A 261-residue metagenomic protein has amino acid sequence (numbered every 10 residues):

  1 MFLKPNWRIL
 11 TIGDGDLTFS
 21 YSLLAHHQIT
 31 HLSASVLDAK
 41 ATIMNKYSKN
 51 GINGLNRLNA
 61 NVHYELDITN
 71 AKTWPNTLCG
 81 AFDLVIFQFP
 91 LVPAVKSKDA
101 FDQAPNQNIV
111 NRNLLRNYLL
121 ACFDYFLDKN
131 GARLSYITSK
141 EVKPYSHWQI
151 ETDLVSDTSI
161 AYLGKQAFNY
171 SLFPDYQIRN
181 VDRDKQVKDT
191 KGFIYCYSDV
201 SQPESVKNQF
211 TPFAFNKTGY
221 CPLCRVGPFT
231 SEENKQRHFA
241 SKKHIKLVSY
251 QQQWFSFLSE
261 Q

Functional and structural regions predicted by a protein language model:
F2-L37: Conserved class I S-adenosyl-L-methionine
I43-C79: S-adenosyl-L-methionine
L84-Y118: Mobile active-site "lid"/loop adjacent to the S-adenosyl-L-methionine
N108-A161: Conserved Class I SAM-dependent methyltransferase catalytic core
E141-T211: Class I S-adenosyl-L-methionine
Q202-G219, S259-Q261: Short, intrinsically disordered linker segments that flank or connect zinc-binding domains
N216-T218, T230-L258: C-terminal recognition-helix end and immediately following basic linker of small zinc-binding "finger" domains
C221-C224: Short cysteine-rich clusters marking metal-coordination/redox-active sites
